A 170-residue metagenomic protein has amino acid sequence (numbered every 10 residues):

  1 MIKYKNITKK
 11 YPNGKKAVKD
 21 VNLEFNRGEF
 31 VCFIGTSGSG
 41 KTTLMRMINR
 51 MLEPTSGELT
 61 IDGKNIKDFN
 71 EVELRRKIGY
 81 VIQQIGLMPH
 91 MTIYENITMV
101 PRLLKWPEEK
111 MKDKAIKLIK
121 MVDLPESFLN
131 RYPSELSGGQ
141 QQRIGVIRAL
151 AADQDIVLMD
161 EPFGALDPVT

Functional and structural regions predicted by a protein language model:
I34-T36: The feature captures the beta-strand-to-loop junction immediately N-terminal to the Walker
N49: Helix-to-loop junction immediately C-terminal to a conserved catalytic motif
N65-G79, L103: ABC ATPase NBD coupling module
Y94-R102, K112, I116: Short helical segment in ABC ATPase nucleotide-binding domains corresponding to the A-loop/adjacent helical element
E109-S127: Conserved ABC ATPase "signature" region
Y132-L136, Q140: Conserved ABC ATPase signature
S134, A152, L158-M159: Conserved signature/switch motifs of ABC ATPase nucleotide-binding domains
